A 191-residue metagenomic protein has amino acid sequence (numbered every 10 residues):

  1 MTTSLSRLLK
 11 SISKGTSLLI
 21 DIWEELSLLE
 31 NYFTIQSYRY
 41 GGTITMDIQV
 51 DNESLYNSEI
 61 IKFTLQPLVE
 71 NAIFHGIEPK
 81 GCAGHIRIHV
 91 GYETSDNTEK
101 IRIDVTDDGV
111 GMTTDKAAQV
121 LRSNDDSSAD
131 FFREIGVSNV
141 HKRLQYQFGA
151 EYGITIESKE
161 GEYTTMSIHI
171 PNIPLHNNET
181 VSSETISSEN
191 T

Functional and structural regions predicted by a protein language model:
M1-T155, Y163-T165: Two-component histidine phosphotransfer core
T164-N172: Short C-terminal beta-strand
I173-N177: Short, charged/polar, Gly/Pro-enriched secondary-structure boundary elements
N178-T191: Intrinsically disordered, low-complexity acidic/proline-/asparagine-rich linker or regulatory tail/stalk regions
